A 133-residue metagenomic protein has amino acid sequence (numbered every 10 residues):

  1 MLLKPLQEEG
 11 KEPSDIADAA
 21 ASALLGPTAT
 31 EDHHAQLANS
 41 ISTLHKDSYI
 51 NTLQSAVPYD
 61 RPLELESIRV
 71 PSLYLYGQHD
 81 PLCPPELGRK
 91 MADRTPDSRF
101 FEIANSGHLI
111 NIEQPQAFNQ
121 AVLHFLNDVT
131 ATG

Functional and structural regions predicted by a protein language model:
E9-E66: Conserved alpha/beta-hydrolase catalytic His-Asp/Glu region
A20, L53, M91, F118-V122 (+1 more regions): Hydrophobic "lid"/C-terminal helical patch of Rossmann-like NAD(P)-dependent dehydrogenase/epimerase domains
T43, Y59, P81-L82, L109-E113: A short, basic/aromatic alpha-helical/loop segment that forms part of the nucleotidyl-sugar donor-binding site
Q54, V70, P84-D93: Short alpha-helix in the alpha/beta-hydrolase fold that links the catalytic acid
E64, P71-L73, P96-R99: Structural signature of beta-strand start/N-cap positions in the alpha/beta core of ABC transporter nucleotide-binding
I68, Y74-Y76, D80: Short beta-strand/loop motif that positions the catalytic acidic residue of the alpha/beta-hydrolase fold
S98-G133: Catalytic active-site module of serine/aspartate enzymes centered on a nucleophile-bearing elbow/loop
